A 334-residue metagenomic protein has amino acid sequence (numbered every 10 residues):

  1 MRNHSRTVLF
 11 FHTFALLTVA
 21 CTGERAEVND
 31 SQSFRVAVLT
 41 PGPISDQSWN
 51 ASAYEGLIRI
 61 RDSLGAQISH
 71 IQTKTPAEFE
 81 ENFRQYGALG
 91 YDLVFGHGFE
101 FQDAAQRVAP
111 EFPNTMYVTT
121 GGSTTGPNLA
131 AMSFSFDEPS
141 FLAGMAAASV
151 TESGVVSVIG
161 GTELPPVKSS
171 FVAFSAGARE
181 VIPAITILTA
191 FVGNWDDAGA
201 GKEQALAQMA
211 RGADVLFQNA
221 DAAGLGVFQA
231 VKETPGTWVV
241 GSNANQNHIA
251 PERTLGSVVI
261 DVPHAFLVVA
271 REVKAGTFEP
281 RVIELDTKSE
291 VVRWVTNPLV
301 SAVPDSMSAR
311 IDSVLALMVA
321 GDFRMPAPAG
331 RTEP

Functional and structural regions predicted by a protein language model:
V8-V19: Bacterial N-terminal signal peptides
C21-R25: Bacterial signal peptide processing site
R35-S63, S69-P76, F99, E163-S169: Extracytoplasmic "Venus flytrap"
L57, L142-I185, T189, V282-V303: An alpha-beta-alpha
L64-T73, I182-D196: Short beta-strand elements in bilobed, periplasmic/extracellular small-molecule ligand-binding domains
Y91-G98, V118-T120, R211-D221, V240-S242: Periplasmic-binding protein-like
T124-A146, V158-E163, P251-P263: Short beta-strand elements at the ligand-binding edges of bilobed clamshell
K274-P334: Hinge/cleft segment of the Venus flytrap/periplasmic-binding protein
